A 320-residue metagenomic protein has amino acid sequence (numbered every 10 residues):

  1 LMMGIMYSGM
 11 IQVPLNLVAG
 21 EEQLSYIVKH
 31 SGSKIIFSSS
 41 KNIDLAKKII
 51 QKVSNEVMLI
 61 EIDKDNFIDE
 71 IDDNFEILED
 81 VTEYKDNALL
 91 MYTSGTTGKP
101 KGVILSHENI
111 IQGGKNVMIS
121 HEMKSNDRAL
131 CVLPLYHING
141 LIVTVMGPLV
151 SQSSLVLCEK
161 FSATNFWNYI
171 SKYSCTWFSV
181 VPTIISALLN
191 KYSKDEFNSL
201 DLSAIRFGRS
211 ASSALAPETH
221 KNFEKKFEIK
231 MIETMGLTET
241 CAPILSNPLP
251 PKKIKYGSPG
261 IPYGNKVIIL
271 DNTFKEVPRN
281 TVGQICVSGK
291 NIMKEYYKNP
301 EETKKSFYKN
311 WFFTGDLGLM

Functional and structural regions predicted by a protein language model:
L1-L15, L24-S25, V117-I119, I138-S151 (+1 more regions): Hydrophobic alpha-helical segments in the ANL/AMP-binding
M2, M6-F37, K101-I104, C131 (+2 more regions): Short beta-strand->loop structural element characteristic of the AMP-binding/adenylate-forming
K41-Y84, K191-K194: ANL superfamily adenylate-forming
E61, N74-Y92, K99, E122-R128: Conserved pre-ATP/AMP-binding loop-to-beta segment of ANL
A88-Q112: Conserved AMP-binding A3 loop
I111-R128, I138-T176, A187-K194: Conserved AMP-binding/adenylation subdomain of ANL enzymes
C175-V180, L189-I254, T273: Gly/Ser/Thr-rich phosphate-binding loop
P262, E276-N280, C286-M320: Conserved ATP-binding/catalytic segment of the ANL
